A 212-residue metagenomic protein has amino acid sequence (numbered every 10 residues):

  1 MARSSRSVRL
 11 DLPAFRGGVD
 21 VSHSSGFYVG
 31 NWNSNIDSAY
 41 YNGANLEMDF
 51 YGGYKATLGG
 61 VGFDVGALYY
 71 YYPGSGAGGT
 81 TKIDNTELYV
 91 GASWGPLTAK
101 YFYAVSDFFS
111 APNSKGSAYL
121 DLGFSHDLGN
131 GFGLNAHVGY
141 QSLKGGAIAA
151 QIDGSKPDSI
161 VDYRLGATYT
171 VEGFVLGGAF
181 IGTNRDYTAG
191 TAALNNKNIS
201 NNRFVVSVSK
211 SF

Functional and structural regions predicted by a protein language model:
M1-A39: Short glycine/proline- and aromatic-enriched beta-strand/turn motifs that initiate or cap beta-hairpins
M1-R3, N33-D37, A56, Y69-P73 (+6 more regions): Transmembrane beta-strands of outer-membrane beta-barrel pores
R3-L10, I36-L46, S75-I83, A104 (+3 more regions): Outer-membrane beta-barrel translocator domains and adjoining extracellular loop/strand segments of Gram-negative
P13-V19, M48-F50, F63, T86-V90 (+4 more regions): Hydrophobic, lipid-facing positions within transmembrane beta-strands of outer-membrane proteins
V19, V29-N31, G52, V65-A67 (+6 more regions): Membrane-embedded beta-strand positions of outer-membrane beta-barrel proteins
S22-G26, T57-F63, W94-A99, S125-G131 (+1 more regions): Outer-membrane beta-barrel channels and translocator barrels
Y41-N113: Outer-membrane pore/translocation modules
L165, Y169-F174, N198-F212: Outer-membrane beta-barrel "beta-signal"
